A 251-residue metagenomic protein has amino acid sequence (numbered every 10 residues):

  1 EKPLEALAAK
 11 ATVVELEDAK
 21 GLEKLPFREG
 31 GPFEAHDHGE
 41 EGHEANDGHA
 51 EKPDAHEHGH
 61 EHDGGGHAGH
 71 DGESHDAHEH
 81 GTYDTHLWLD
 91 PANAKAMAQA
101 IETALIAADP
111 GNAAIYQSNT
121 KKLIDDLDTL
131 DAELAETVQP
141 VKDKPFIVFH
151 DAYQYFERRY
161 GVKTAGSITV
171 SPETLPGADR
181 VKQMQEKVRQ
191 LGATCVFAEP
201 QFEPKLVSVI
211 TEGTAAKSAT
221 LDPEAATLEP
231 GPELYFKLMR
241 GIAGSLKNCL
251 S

Functional and structural regions predicted by a protein language model:
E1-S251: Extracytoplasmic metal-acquisition and chelation regions
